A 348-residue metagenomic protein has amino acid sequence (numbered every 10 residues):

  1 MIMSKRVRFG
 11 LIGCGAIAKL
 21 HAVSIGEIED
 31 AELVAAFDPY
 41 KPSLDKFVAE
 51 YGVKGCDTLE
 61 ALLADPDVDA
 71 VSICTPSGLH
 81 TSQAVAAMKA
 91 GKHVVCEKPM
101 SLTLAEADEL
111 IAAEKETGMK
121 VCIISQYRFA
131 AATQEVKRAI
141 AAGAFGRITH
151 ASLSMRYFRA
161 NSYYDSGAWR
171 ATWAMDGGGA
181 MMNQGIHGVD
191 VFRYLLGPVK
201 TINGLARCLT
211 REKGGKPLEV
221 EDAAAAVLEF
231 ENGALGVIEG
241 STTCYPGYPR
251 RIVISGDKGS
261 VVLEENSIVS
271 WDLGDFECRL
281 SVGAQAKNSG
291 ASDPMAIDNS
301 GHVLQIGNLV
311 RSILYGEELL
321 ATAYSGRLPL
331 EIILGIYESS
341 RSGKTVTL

Functional and structural regions predicted by a protein language model:
M1-R6, A70-I73, D108, E231 (+1 more regions): C-terminal helix-rich "cap/oligomerization" subdomain common to oxidoreductases
M1-Y51: N-terminal Rossmann-like dinucleotide-binding module
H21, Y51-A113: Beta-loop-alpha module in the N-terminal Rossmann-like domain of NAD(P)-dependent dehydrogenases, especially those
P39, P294-I306: Active-site loop of classical SDR/Rossmann-like NAD(P)-dependent oxidoreductases, centered on the catalytic Tyr-X3-Lys
D57, C96, L102, V121-I123 (+2 more regions): Hydrophobic residues in well-ordered beta-strands that form the structural core
D108-Y127, G146-L153: Rossmann-fold dehydrogenase core element
Y127-P217, G343: Predominantly a Rossmann-like dinucleotide-binding segment in NAD(P)-dependent oxidoreductases
D190-I268, D272, V303-Y315: Contiguous beta-strand/loop segments that form the cofactor/metal-binding neighborhood of enzyme cores
